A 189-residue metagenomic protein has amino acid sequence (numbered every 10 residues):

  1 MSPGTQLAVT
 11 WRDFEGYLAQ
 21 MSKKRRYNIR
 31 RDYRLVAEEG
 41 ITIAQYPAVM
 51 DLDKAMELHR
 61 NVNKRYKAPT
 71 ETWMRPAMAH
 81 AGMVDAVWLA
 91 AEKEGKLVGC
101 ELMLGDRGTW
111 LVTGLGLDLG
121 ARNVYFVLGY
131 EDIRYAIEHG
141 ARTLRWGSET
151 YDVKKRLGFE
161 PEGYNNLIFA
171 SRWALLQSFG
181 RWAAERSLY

Functional and structural regions predicted by a protein language model:
M1-M21, K93, H139-Y189: Active-site/acyl-donor-binding loops of N-acyltransferases
M1-R122: A conserved beta-strand-loop-helix scaffold within acyl/acetyltransferase catalytic domains
R25, Y125, T143: Charged, low-complexity surface patches
I29-D32, K67-E71, L115, F126-V127 (+3 more regions): Glycine-rich loops and low-complexity Gly/Arg-rich segments that provide flexible linkers or classic glycine-based
V49, D53, T72, P76 (+6 more regions): Flexible domain-boundary/linker segments
L58, M74-A77, L128-I133, E149-V153: Short, hydrophobic/aromatic alpha-helical segments in well-folded domains
R60-K67, L102-M103, D132-A141, K155-E162: Hydrophobic alpha-helix feature that most strongly marks membrane-spanning transmembrane helices and their immediate
G120-A136, W146: Conserved acetyl-CoA-binding loop-helix of GNAT-fold acetyltransferases
